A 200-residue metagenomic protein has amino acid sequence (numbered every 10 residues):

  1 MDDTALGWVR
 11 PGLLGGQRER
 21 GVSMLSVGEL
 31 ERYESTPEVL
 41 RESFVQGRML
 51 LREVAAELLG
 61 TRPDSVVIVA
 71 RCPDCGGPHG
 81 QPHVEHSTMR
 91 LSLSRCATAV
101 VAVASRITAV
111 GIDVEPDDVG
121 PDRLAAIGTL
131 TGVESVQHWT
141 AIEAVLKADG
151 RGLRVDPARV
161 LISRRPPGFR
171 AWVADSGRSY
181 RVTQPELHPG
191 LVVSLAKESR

Functional and structural regions predicted by a protein language model:
M1-R200: Core catalytic alpha/beta fold that binds nucleotide/phospho-ligands
